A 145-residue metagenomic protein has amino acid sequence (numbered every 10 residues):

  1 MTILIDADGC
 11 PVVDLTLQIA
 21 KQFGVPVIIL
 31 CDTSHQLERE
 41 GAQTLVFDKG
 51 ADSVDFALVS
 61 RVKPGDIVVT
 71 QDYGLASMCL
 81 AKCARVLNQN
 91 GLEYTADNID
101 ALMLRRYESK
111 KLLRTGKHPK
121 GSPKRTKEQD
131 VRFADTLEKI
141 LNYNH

Functional and structural regions predicted by a protein language model:
T2-H145: Nuclease catalytic cores that cleave nucleic-acid phosphodiester bonds, predominantly acidic two-metal-ion
